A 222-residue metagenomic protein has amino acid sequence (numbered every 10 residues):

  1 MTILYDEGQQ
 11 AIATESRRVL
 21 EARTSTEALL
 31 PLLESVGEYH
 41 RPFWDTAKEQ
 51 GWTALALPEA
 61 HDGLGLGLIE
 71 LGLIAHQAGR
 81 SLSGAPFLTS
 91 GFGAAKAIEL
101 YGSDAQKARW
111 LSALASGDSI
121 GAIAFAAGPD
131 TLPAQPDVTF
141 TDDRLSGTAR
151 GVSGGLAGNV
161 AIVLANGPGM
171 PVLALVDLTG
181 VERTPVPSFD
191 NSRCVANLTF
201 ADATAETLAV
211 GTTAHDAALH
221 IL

Functional and structural regions predicted by a protein language model:
M1-A85: Amphipathic, small/basic residue-rich leader segments at the start of a protein or domain
R17, D45, G72-H76, A95-E99 (+2 more regions): Predominant activation on well-ordered alpha-helical scaffold segments within soluble catalytic domains
V19-R23, A97, G121: Short alpha-helical functional segments enriched in proximate histidine and acidic residues
T26, L55-L57, L88-G91, A122-A124 (+1 more regions): Short beta-strands and strand-loop turn motifs
E27-A28, L100-Q106, G169-M170: Short helix-capping/linker segments at secondary-structure and domain boundaries
S81-L82, Y101-G121: FAD-binding glycine-rich core of flavoenzymes that anchor FAD
A85-D104: N-terminal glycine-rich flavin-associated loop
S112-L222: FAD-binding core of flavoproteins
